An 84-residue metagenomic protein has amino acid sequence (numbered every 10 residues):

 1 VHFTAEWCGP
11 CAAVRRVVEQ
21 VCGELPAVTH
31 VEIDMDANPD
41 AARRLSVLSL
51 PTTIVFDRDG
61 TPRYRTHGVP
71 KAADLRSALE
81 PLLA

Functional and structural regions predicted by a protein language model:
V1-A5: Short active-site neighborhood of thiol/selenol oxidoreductases, capturing the structured segment around
C8-C11, T53: The canonical Cys-X-X-Cys-His
A12-L25: Typically the conserved alpha-helix immediately C-terminal to a functionally engaged Cys/Sec in thioredoxin-like
P26-P39: Thiol-based oxidoreductase modules, predominantly thioredoxin-like and allied folds used for disulfide exchange
S46-I54: Structural micro-motif
F56-A84: Non-catalytic, surface beta->alpha helical segment in thiol-disulfide oxidoreductase systems
